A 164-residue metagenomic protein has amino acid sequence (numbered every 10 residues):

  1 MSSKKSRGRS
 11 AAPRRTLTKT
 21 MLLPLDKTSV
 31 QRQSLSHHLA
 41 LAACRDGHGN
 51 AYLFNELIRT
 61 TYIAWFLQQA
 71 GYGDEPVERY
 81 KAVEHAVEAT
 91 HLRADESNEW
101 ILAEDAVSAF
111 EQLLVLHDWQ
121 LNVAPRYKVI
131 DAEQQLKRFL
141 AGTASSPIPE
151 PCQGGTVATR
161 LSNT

Functional and structural regions predicted by a protein language model:
M1-R9: N-terminal acidic, proline/glycine-rich, low-complexity intrinsically disordered segments
S10-A70: Short terminal alpha-helical segments
M21-L25, Y72, P76, D95-W100: A ubiquitous short alpha-helical element
Q33-A40, E84-R93: Non-catalytic, interaction-prone regions of core transcription and DNA-replication machinery
A40, C44-D46, T90, L136 (+1 more regions): Short intrinsically disordered, low-complexity segments
A42-L57, D95-E111: Short, low-complexity cationic-aromatic patches
E56-A89, W119-Q134: Extended intrinsically disordered, low-complexity coil regions enriched in Ser, Thr, Gly, Ala and often Pro
E99-N163: Amphipathic alpha-helical binding modules
